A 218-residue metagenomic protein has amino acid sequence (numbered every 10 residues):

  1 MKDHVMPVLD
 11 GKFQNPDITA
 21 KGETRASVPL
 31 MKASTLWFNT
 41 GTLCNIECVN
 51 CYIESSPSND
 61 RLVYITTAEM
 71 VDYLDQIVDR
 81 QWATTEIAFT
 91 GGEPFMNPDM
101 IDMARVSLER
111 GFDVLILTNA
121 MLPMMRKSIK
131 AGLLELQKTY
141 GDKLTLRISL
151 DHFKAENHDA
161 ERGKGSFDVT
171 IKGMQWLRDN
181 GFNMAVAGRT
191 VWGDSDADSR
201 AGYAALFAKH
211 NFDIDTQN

Functional and structural regions predicted by a protein language model:
H4-G91, F95-D113, P123: Conserved alpha-helical substructure of the radical SAM core
T35-W37, E86-A88, D113-L115, K143-R147 (+2 more regions): Structural preference for beta-strand elements that scaffold enzyme active sites
S58-Y73, P94-K138, L146, L150-K172 (+1 more regions): Canonical radical SAM enzyme core domain
V78-Q81, L133-G141, N211: Alpha-helix termini
R80, R110, Y140, G173-M184: A structural motif corresponding to the C-terminal end of an alpha-helix and its immediate exit/capping segment
N183-A185, G193-N218: A C-terminal junction/extension of Radical SAM enzymes
